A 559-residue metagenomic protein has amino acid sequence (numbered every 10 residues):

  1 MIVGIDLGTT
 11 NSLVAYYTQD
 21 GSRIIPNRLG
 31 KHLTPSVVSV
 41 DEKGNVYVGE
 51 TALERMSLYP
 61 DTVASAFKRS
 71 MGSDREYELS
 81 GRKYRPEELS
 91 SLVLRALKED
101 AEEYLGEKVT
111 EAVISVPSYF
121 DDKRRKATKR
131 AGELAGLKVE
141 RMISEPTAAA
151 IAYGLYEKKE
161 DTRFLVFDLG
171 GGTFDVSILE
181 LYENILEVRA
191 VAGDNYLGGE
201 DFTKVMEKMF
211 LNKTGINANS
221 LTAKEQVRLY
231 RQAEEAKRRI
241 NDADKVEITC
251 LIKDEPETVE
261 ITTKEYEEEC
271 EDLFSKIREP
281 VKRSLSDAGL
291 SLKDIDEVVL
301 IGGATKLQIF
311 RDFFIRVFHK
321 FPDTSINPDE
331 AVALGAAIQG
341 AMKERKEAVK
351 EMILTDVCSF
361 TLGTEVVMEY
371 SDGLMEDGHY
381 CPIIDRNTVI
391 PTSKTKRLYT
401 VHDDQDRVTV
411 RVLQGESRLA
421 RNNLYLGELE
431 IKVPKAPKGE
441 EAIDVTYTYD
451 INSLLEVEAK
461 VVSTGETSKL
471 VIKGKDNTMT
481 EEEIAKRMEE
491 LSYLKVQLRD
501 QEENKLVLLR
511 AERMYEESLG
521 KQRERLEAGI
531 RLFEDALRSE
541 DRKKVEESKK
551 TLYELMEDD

Functional and structural regions predicted by a protein language model:
M1-S73, Y77-K83, L92, E99-D559: Oxyanion-binding/catalytic loops of NTP- or PPi-dependent enzymes
